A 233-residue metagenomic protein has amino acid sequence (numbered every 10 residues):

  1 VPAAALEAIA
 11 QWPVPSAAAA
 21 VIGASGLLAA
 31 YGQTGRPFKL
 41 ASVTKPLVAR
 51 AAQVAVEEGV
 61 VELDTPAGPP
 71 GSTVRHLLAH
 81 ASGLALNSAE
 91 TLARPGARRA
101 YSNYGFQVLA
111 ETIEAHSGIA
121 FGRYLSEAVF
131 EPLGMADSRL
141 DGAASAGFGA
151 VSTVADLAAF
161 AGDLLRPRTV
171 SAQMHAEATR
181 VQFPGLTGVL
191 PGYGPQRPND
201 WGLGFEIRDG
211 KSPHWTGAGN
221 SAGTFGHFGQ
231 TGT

Functional and structural regions predicted by a protein language model:
A3-F38, A79, F205, T233: A short, well-structured edge-of-sheet supersecondary motif
A5-L6, A19, G26, K39-L63 (+2 more regions): Active-site SXXK
V21-Y31, L63-A67, M135-S138, G226-T233: Short, intrinsically disordered, charge-balanced linker/junction segments flanking boundaries in proteins
G32-T34, T91-P95, F106-Q107, D141-A146: Flexible glycine/proline-enriched surface loops and loop-helix/loop-strand junctions
K39-V43, V54-E90, A115-G147, R166-V170: Active-site helix/loop module of the DD-peptidase/beta-lactamase fold, centered on the serine-lysine SxxK catalytic
S42-V43, A100-Y104: Catalytic nucleophile serine of serine hydrolases, specifically the conserved "nucleophile elbow" pentapeptide
P46-A51, V74-H80, G105-T112, G147-V170 (+1 more regions): Active-site-proximal alpha-helical segments within enzyme catalytic domains
A143-A155, R180-T233: Active-site Gly/Thr loop motif
